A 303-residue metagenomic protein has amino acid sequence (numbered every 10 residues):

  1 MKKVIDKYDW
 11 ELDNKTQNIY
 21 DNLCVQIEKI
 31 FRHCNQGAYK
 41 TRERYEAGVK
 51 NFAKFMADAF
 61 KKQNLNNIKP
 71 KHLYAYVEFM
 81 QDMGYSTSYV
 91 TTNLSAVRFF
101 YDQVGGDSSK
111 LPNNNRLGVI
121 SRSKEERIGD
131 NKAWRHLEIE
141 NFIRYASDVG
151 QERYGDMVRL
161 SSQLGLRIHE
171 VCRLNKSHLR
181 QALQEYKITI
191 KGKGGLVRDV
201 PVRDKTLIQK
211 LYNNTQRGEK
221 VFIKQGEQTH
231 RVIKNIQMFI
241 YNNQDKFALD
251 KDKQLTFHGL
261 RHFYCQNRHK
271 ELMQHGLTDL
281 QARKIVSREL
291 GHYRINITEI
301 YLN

Functional and structural regions predicted by a protein language model:
M1-Q36: N-terminal DNA-binding module of tyrosine recombinases/phage integrases
I27-R127: N-terminal core-binding DNA-recognition domain of tyrosine recombinases/integrases
V97, M157-V158, H169-L174: Alpha-helix N-cap/helix-start motif at helix boundaries, enriched for small hydrophobics
S123-N141, G194-T206, R217-E219: DNA breakage-rejoining catalytic core of tyrosine-based enzymes
H136-L164, I168: Basic, Lys/Arg- and aromatic-enriched nucleic-acid-binding interface segment
R173-I208: Conserved tyrosine-mediated DNA breakage-rejoining catalytic core shared by Y-recombinases
R203-E271: Active-site/catalytic core of tyrosine-dependent DNA strand-transfer enzymes
R261-N296: C-terminal catalytic core of tyrosine-transesterase DNA break-rejoin enzymes
